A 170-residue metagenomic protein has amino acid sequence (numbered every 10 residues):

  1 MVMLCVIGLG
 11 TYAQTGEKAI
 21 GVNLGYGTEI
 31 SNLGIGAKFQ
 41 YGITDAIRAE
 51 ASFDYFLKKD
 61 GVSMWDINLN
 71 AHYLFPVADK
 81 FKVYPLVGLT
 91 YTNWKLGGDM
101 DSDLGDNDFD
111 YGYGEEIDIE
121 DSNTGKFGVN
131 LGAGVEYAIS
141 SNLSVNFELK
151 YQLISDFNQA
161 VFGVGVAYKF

Functional and structural regions predicted by a protein language model:
M1-E17, D106-D110: Cleavable N-terminal export/targeting peptides
M3-C5, G10-Y12, E29, Y41 (+5 more regions): Generic marker of residues within folded, mature protein domains
G16-E29, R48-K58, S144-I154: Transmembrane beta-strand segments that form the barrel wall of outer-membrane beta-barrel proteins
G16-K18, S31-I35, S63-I67, G125-V129 (+1 more regions): Residues that define the transmembrane beta-barrel architecture of outer-membrane proteins
I20-L24, A37, A49-A51, L69-A71 (+4 more regions): Membrane-embedded beta-strand positions of outer-membrane beta-barrel proteins
Q40-F109, S122, K126, Y137-S141 (+1 more regions): Gram-negative (and chloroplast) outer-membrane scaffold detector with strong preference for beta-barrel transmembrane
F56-L57, A138-F170: Predominantly the C-terminal beta-signal and adjacent terminal strand-loop region of outer-membrane beta-barrel
Y113-E120: Short glycine/proline- and acidic residue-enriched helix-loop micro-motifs that form flexible lids or anion-recognition
